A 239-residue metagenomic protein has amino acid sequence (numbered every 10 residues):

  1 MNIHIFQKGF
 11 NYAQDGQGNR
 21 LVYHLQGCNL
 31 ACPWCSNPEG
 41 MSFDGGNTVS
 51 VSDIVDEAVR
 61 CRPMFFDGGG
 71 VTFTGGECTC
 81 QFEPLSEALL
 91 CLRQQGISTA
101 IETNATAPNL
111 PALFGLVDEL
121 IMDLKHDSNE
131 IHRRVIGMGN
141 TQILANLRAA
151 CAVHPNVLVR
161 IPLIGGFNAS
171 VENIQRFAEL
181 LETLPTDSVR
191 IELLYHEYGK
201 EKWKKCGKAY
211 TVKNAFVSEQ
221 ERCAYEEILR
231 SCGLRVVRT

Functional and structural regions predicted by a protein language model:
N2-Y12, Q17, D56, G165-T239: Auxiliary Fe-S-binding modules of radical SAM enzymes
Q7-V49: Canonical Radical SAM [4Fe-4S] cluster-binding loop centered on the CxxxCxxC motif and its immediate flanking residues
P38-V71: Conserved alpha-helical substructure of the radical SAM core
E39-F43, R133-G139, C206-A215: Short glycine-enriched, charge-decorated loop/helix-capping segments at active-site entrances that position
D53, Q142-A145, A224: A non-catalytic, amphipathic alpha-helix used as a structural packing/dimerization or gating element in enzyme scaffolds
V59-P63, D67-G70, G75, T79-K202: Conserved AdoMet/S-adenosylmethionine-binding subsite of the radical SAM
